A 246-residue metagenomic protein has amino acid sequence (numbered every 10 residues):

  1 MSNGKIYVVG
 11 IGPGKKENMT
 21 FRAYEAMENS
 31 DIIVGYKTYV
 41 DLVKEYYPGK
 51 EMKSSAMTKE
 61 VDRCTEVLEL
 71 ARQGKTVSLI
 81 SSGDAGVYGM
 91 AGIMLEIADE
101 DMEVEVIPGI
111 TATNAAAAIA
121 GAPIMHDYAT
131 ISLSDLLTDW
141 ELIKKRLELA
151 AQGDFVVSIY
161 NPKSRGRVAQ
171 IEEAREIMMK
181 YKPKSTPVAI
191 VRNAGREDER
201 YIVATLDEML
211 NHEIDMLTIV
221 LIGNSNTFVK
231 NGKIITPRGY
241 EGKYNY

Functional and structural regions predicted by a protein language model:
M1-I110, A115, L210, Y246: Class I S-adenosyl-L-methionine
I6-V8, T76, Q152-Y246: A contiguous loop/helix-start segment that scaffolds small-molecule binding in enzyme catalytic cores
I11-N18, L137-W140, Y201-A204: Short gly/ser/thr-rich secondary-structure transition/capping motifs
I32, E69-Q73, D99, E103 (+5 more regions): Generic secondary-structure signature for well-ordered alpha-helical cores
Y46, M90-A91, A116-A118, E141-I143 (+2 more regions): Short, well-ordered secondary-structure micro-motifs
K75-S81, P123-D135, D207-M216: A polyampholytic, Gly/Pro-enriched intrinsically disordered region
G89-G153: Class I SAM-dependent methyltransferase SAM-binding "motif I" and its flanking Rossmann-like core
